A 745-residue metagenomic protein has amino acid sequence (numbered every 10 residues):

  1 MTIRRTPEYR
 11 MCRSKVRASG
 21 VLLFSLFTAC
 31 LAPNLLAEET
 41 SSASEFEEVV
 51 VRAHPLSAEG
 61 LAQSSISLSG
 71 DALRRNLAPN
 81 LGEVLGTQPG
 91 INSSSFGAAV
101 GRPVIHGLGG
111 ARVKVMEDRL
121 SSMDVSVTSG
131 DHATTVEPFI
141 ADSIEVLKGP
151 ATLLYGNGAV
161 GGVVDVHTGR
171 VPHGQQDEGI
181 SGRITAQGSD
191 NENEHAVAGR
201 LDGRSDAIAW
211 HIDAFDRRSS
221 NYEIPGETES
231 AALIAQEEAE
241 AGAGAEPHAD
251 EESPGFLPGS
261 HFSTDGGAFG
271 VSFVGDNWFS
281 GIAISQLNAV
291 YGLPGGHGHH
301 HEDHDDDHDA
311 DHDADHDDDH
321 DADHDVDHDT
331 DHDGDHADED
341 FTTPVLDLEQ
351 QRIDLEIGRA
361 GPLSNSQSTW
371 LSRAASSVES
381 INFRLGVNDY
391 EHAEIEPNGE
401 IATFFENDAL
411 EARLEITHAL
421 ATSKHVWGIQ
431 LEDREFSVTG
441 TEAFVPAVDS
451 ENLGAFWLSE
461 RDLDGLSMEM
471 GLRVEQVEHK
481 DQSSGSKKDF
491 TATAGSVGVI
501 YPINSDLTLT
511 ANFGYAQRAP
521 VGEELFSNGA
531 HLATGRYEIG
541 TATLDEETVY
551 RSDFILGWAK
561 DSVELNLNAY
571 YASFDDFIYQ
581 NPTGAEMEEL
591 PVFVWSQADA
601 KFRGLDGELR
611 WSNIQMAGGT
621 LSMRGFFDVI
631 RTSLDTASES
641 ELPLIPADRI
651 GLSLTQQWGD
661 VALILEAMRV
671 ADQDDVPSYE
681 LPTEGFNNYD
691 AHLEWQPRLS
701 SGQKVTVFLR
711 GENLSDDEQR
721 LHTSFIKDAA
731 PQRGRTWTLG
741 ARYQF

Functional and structural regions predicted by a protein language model:
A37-R74, G82, G110: Short, acidic, small-residue-rich periplasmic hinge/interaction motif at the N-terminus of Gram-negative outer-membrane
E38, N566-F574, P591-D674: Gram-negative outer-membrane beta-barrel transporters
S121-P150: Short acidic/polar hinge/loop motifs at secondary-structure boundaries that mediate gating or recognition
I140-S143, K148, L153-E237, H261-G266 (+3 more regions): Outer-membrane beta-barrel translocator/receptor signature
D190-R218, S230-P294, V345-V378, S423 (+1 more regions): Transmembrane beta-barrel wall of Gram-negative outer-membrane proteins
P225, Q517, S573-D575, W695-F745: C-terminal beta-signal and adjacent terminal beta-strands/loops of Gram-negative outer-membrane beta-barrel proteins
T264, W278-I381, L385-E411, T441-A443 (+2 more regions): Flexible loop and strand-edge segments within Gram-negative outer membrane beta-barrel domains
F341-Q367, K487-K488, A494-S496, P502 (+6 more regions): Outer-membrane beta-barrel signature, preferentially recognizing the C-terminal barrel domain of Gram-negative
